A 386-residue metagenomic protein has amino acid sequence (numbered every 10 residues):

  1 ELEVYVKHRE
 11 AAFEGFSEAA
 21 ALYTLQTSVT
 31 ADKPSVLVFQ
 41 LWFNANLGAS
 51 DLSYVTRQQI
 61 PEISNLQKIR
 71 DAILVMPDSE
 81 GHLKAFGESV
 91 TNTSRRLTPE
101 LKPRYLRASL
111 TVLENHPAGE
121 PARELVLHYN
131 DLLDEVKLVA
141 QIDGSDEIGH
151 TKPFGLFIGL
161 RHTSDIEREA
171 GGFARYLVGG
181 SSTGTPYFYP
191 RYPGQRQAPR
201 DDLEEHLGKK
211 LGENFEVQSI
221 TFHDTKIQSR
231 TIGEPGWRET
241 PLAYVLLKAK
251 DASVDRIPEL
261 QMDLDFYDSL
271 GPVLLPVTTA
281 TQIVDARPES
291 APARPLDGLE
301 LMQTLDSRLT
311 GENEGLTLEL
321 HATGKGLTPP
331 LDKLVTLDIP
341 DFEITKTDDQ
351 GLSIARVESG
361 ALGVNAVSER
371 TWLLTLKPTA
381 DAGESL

Functional and structural regions predicted by a protein language model:
L2-L386: Surface-exposed interaction/ligand-binding surfaces
